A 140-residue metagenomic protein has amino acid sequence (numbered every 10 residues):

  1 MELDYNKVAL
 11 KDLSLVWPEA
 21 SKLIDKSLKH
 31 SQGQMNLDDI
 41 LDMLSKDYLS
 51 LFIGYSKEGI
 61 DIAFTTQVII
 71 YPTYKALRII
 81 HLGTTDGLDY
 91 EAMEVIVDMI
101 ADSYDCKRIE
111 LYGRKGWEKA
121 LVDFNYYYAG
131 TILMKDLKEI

Functional and structural regions predicted by a protein language model:
M1-M35: Short amphipathic alpha-helix that is part of the acyltransferase structural core
S31-L49: Active-site rim helix/loop that mediates acceptor-substrate recognition in acyltransferases
L41-D42, Q67-I69, M99: Short, flexible, glycine/charge-rich loop motifs used to bind or transfer phosphoryl groups or to couple energy/partner
K46-G87: Conserved donor-binding loop and adjoining core beta-sheet/short helix segment in diverse acyl/aminoacyl transferases
I60, S103-D105, Y127-A129: Short glycine/proline-enriched coil/turn segments at helix->beta-strand junctions
Y74-V122: Acyl-donor binding region in acyl/amide transferases
L111-K115, K119-I140: Active-site/acyl-donor-binding loops of N-acyltransferases
